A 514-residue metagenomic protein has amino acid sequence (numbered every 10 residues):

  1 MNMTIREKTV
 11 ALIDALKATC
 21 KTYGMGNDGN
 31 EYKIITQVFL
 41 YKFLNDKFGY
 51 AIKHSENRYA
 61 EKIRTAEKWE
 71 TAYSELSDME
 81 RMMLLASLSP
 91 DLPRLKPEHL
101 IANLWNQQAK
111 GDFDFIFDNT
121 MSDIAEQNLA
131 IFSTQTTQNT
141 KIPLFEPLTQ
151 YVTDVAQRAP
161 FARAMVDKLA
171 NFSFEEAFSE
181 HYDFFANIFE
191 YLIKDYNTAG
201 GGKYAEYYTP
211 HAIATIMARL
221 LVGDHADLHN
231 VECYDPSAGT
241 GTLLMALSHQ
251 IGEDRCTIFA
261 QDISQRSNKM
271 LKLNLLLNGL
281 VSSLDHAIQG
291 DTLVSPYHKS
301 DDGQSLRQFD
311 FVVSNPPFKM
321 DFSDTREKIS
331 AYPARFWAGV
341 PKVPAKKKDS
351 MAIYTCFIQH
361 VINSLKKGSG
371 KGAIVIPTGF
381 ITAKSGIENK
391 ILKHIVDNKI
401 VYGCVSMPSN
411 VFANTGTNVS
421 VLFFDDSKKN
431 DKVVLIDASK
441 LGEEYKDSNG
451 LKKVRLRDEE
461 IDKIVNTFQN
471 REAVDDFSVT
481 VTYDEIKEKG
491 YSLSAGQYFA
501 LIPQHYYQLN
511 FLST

Functional and structural regions predicted by a protein language model:
M1-I216, L220-L221, S283-T292, S406-S409 (+2 more regions): Non-catalytic, mostly N-terminal accessory regions of nucleic-acid modification and defense proteins
K21, L275, V294-D302, H360 (+2 more regions): Generic recognition of flexible, low-complexity loop/linker segments
D28-E31, I35, Y208-A212, D262 (+2 more regions): Short, conserved micro-motifs enriched in small and acidic residues
P160-A164, K203-E206, C256, A260 (+2 more regions): Alpha-helix N-cap/helix-initiation motif
K203-S314, K319-A331, K342, I376-G379 (+3 more regions): Conserved S-adenosyl-L-methionine
L306-T514: A conserved structural/catalytic subdomain of Rossmann-like adenosyl-cofactor enzymes
